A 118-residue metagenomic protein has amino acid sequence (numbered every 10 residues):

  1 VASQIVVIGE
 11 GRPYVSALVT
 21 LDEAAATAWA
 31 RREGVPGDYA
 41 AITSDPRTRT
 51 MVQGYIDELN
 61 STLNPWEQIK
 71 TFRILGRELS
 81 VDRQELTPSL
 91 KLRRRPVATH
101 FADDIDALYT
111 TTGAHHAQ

Functional and structural regions predicted by a protein language model:
V1-Q118: AMP-binding adenylation
